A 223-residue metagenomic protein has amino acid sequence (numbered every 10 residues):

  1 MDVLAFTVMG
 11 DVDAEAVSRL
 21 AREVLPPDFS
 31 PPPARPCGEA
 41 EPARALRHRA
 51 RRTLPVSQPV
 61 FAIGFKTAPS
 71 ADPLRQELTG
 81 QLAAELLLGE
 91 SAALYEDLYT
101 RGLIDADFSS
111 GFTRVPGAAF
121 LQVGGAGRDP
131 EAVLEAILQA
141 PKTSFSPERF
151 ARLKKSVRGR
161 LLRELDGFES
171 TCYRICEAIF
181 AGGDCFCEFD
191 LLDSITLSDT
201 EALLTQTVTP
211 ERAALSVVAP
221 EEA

Functional and structural regions predicted by a protein language model:
M1-P33, T79, S91, E96-A223: Charge-rich, well-structured scaffold segments of protease-associated domains
P33-A93: His/Glu-based metal-binding/catalytic segments typifying zinc-dependent metallopeptidases
